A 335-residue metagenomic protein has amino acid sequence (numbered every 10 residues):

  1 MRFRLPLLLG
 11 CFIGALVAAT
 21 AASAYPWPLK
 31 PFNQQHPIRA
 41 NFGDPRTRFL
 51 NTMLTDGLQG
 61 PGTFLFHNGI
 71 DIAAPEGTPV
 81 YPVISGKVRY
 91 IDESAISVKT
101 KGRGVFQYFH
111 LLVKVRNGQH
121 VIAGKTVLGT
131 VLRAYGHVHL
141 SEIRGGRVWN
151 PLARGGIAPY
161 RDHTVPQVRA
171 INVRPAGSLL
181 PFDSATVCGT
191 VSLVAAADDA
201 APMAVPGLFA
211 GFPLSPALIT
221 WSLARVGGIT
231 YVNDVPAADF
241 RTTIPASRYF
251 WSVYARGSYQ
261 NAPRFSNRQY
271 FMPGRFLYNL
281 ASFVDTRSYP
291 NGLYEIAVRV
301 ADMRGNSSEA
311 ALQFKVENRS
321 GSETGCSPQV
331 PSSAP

Functional and structural regions predicted by a protein language model:
M1-L9: Bacterial N-terminal signal peptides that target proteins for export
L8-V17: Bacterial N-terminal signal peptides
A22-I96, R116, A123, L132-T220 (+1 more regions): Surface-exposed, glycine-biased beta-strand/turn segments
P79, V105, E309-Q313: Well-ordered beta-strand positions in beta-sheet-rich domains
S94-H110: Short beta-strand-turn/beta-hairpin segments enriched in glycine/proline and small hydrophobics that form edge-strand
V121-I122, L128: Hydrophobic heptad-repeat coiled-coil signature
R161, I171, A176-G321: Long, low-complexity serine/threonine/glycine- and acidic-rich segments characteristic of extracellular
V187, G325-Q329: Sequence contexts marking disulfide-bonded cysteines in secreted/extracellular proteins
